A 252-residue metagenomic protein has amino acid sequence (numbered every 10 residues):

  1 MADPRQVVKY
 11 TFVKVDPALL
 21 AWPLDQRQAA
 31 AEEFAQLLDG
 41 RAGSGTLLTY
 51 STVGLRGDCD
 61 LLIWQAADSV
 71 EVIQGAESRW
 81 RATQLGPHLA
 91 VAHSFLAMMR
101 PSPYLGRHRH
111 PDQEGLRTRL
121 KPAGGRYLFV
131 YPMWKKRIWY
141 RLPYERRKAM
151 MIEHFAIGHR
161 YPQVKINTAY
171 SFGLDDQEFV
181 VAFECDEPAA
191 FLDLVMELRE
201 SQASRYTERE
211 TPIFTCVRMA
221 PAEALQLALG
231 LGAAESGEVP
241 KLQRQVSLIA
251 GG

Functional and structural regions predicted by a protein language model:
M1-A42, D68-I73, H93-R160, F172 (+2 more regions): Short S/T/G/P-rich N-terminal loop/turn motif that feeds into the first structured element of a domain
Q6-V8, C59-L61, R126-L128, Q177-V180: Short, surface-exposed beta-edge/turn micro-motifs
V13, S51-T52, W64-D68, T168-S171 (+2 more regions): A structural feature that tracks compact, well-ordered secondary-structure segments with a strong bias toward
D16-L20, G57-L62: Glycine-/proline-rich flexible loop or hinge segments
L38-D60, P87-P101, F155-E178, L194 (+1 more regions): Short, glycine- and small/hydrophobic-rich beta-strand elements in well-ordered beta-sheets
V72, L85-H88: Short helix C-cap/helix-to-loop transition motifs enriched in small/turn-promoting residues
Q74-T83, D193-R199: Short amphipathic alpha-helices in soluble, non-transmembrane regions that often serve as interface/regulatory elements
